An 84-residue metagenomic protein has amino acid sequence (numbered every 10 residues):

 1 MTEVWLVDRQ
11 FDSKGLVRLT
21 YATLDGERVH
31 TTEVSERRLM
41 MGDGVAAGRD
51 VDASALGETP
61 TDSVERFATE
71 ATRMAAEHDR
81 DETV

Functional and structural regions predicted by a protein language model:
M1-V84: Acidic, polar-rich N-terminal leader regions of halophilic archaeal proteins
